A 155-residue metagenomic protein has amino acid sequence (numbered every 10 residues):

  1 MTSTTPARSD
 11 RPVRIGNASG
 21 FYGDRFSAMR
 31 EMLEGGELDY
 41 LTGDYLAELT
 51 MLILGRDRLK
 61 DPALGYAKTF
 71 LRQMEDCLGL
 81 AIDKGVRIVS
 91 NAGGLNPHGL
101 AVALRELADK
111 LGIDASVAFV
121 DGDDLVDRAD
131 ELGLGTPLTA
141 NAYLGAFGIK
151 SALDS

Functional and structural regions predicted by a protein language model:
T2-L134, L138-Y143, G148-K150, D154-S155: Metallocofactor- and cofactor-centric catalytic cores in central/energy metabolism, strongly enriched
